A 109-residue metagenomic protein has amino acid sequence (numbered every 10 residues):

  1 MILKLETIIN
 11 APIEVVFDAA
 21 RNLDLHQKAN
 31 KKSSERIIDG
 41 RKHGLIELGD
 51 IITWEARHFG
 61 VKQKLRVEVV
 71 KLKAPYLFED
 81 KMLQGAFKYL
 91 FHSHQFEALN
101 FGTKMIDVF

Functional and structural regions predicted by a protein language model:
M1-E47: Hydrophobic ligand-binding cavity/cleft-lining segments
I2-K4, K62-R66, K88-H92: Short, surface-exposed coil-to-beta transition loops
I8, I51-E55, K64-R66: Ser/Thr- (and often Asn-) enriched beta-sheet segments in non-cytosolic proteins
I13-E14, L45, V70-L77, Q95-K104: A short, structured loop/turn motif at beta-sheet edges
V16-A20, H26, I52, V69 (+2 more regions): Hydrophobic pocket/interface hotspot
I46, F59-V61, A86-K88: Short glycine/serine/proline-enriched coil/turn segments at secondary-structure junctions
D50-R57, E79-G85: Short beta-strand segments that buttress and anchor functional surface loops
K81-F109: Beta-strand/loop substructures that line and gate deep hydrophobic ligand-binding cavities in soluble
